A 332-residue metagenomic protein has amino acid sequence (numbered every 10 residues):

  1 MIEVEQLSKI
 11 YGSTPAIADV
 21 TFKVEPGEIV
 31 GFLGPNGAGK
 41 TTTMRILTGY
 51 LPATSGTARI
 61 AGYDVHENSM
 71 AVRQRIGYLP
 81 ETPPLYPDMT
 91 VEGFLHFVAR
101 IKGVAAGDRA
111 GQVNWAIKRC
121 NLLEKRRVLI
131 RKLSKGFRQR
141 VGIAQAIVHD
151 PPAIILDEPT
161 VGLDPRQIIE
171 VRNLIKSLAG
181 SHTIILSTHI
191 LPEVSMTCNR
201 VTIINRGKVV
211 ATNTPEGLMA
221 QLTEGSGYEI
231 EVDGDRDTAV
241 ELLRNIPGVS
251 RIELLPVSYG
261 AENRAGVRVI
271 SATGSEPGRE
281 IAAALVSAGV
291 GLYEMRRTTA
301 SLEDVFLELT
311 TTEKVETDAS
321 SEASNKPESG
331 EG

Functional and structural regions predicted by a protein language model:
I2-V4, K9-N205, V210-A211: ABC transporter nucleotide-binding domains
K9, R251-L254, R297: Hydrophobic/anchoring residues in structured secondary elements
P26, E124, G234, S271-T273 (+1 more regions): Non-catalytic surface loops within mature trypsin-like serine protease
R73, I117, R172, M219 (+2 more regions): Conserved protein kinase catalytic domain
R100-G103, T223, G227, G248 (+3 more regions): Non-catalytic alpha-helical coupling and interface elements of nucleotide-dependent molecular machines and regulators
R172-A272: ABC transporter nucleotide-binding domain
R268-G332: C-terminal coupling/interaction segments
